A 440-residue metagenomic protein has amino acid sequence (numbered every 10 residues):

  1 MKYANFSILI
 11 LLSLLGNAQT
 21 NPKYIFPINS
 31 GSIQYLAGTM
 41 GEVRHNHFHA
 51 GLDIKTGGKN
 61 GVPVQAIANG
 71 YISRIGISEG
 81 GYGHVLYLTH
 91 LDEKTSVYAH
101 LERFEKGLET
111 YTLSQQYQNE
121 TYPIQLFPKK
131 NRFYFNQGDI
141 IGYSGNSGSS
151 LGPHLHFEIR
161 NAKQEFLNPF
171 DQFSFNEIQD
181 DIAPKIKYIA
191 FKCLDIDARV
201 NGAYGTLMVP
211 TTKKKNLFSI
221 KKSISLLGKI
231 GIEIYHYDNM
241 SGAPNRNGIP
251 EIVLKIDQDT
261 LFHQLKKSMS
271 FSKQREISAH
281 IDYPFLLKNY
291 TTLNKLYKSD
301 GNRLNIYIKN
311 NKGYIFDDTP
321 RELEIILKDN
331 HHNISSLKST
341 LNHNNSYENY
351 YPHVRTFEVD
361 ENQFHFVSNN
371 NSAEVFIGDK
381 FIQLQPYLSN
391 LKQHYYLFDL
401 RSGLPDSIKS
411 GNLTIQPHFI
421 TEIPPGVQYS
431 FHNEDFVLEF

Functional and structural regions predicted by a protein language model:
M1-Y24: Bacterial Sec-dependent N-terminal signal peptides
A18-T95, E102-F104, E120-N131, N136-Q137 (+4 more regions): Surface-exposed, glycine-biased beta-strand/turn segments
I67, L254-K255, F376, K409: A general beta-strand register signal
K106, N136, L194, G202-N345 (+1 more regions): Long, low-complexity serine/threonine/glycine- and acidic-rich segments characteristic of extracellular
G142, N161, D238, L327-H331 (+1 more regions): Surface-exposed loop/turn motifs at beta-strand-loop junctions within extracellular Ig-like and Fibronectin type III
V209, N333-Y350, T414-Q428: Short beta-strand elements
E233-Y237, N362-N369: Short edge beta-strand/loop segments characteristic of extracellular beta-sandwich folds
P320-D329, V375, R401-I415: Short, aromatic- and glycine-rich surface loops/edge beta-strands on solvent-exposed regions
